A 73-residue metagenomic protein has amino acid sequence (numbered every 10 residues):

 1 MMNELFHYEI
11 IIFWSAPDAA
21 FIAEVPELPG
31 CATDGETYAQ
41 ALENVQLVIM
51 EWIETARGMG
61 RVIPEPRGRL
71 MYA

Functional and structural regions predicted by a protein language model:
M1-E9, E43-A73: Short, charged, surface-exposed hinge/linker loops at domain edges that act as mobile lids or interdomain connectors
N3-E4, I11, S15-P17, G35: Short, positively charged
I12-L28: Short aromatic-glycine-(Arg/Gly/Cys) micro-motifs in beta-strand/loop hairpins
S15-P17, Y38-Q40, V45-Q46: Short secondary-structure boundary micro-motifs
E27-G30, E65-R67: Hydrophobic residues in alpha-helical membrane-spanning segments
P29-Q40: A short, exposed loop/beta-hairpin motif centered on an aromatic-Gly-Thr core
